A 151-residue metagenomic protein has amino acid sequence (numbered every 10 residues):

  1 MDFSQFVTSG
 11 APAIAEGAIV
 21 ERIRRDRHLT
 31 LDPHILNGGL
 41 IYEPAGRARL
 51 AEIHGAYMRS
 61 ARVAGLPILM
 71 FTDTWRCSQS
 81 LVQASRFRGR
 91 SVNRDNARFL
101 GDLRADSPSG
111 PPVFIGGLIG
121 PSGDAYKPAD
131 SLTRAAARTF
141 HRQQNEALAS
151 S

Functional and structural regions predicted by a protein language model:
M1-S151: Domain-level signal for soluble alpha/beta catalytic cores
